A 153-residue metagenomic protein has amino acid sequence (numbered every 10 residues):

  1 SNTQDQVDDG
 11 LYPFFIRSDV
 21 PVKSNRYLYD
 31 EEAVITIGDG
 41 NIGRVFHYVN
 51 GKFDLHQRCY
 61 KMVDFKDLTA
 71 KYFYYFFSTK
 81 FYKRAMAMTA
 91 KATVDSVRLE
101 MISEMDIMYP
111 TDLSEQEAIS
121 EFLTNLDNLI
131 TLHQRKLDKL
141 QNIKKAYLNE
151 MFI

Functional and structural regions predicted by a protein language model:
S1-I153: Feature detects amphipathic, helix-rich regulatory segments
